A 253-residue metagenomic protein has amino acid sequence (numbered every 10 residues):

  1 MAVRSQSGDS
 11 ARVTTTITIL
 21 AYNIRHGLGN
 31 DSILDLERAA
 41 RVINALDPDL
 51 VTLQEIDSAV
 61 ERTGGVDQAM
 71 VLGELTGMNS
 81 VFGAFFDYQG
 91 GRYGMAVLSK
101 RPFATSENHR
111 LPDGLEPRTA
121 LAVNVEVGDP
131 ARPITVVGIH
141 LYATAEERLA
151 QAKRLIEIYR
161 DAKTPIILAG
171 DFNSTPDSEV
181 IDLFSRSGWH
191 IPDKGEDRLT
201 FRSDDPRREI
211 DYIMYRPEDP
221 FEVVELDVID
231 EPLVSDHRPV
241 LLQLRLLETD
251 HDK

Functional and structural regions predicted by a protein language model:
M1-L50, R62, E74-F82, F86-K253: Active-site regions of metal-assisted phosphoester/phosphodiester hydrolases, unifying DNase/endonuclease modules
T52-D57: A short beta-strand-loop structural module common to alpha/beta enzyme folds
A59, D67, V71-L72: Extracytoplasmic small-molecule ligand-binding "clamshell" domains of the periplasmic binding protein/Venus flytrap
